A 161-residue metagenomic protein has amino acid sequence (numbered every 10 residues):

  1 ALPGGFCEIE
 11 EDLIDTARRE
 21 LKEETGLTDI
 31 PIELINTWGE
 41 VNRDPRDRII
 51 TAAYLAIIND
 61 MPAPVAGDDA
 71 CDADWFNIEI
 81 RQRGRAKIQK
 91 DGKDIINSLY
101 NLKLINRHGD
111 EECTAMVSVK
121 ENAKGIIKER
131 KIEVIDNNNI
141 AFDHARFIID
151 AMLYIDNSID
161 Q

Functional and structural regions predicted by a protein language model:
G5-D160: Unchanged
